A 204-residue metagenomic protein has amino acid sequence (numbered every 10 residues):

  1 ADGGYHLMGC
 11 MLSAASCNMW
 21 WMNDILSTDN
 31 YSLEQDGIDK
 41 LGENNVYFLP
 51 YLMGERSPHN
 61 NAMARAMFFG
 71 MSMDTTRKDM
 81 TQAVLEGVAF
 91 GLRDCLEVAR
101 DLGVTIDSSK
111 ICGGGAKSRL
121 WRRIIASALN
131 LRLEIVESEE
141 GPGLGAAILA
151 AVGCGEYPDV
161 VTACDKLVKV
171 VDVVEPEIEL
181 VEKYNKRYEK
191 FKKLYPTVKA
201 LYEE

Functional and structural regions predicted by a protein language model:
A1-E204: Active-site core segments that coordinate phosphate-bearing ligands/cofactors across diverse enzyme families
